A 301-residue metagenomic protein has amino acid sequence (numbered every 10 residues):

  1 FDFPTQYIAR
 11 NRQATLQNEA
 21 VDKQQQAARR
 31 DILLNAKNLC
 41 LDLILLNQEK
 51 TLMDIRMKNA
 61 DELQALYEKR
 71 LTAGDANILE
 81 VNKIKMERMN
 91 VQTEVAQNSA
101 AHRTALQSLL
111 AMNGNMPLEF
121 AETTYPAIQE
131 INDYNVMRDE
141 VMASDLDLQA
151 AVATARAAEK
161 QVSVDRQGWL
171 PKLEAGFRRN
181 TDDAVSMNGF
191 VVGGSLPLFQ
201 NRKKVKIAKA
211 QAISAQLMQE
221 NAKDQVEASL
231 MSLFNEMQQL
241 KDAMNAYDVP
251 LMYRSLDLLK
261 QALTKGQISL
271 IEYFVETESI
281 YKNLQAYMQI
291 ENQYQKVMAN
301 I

Functional and structural regions predicted by a protein language model:
F1-Q13, K23-R30, L34, Q48 (+5 more regions): A glycine-/polar-enriched beta->alpha junction
N11, T15, I78-M89, K209 (+1 more regions): Short, charged, amphipathic alpha-helical segments
A14, N18-V21, Q25-A28, L39 (+17 more regions): Amphipathic alpha-helical coiled-coil segments
K23, D31-A143, E236-L240, I280: Periplasmic alpha-helical coiled-coil/stalk elements that build and connect Gram-negative outer-membrane
N90-N115, Y253-I301: Short segments within alpha-helical structural elements
L170-T181: Transmembrane beta-strand segments that form the barrel wall of outer-membrane beta-barrel proteins
A184-N188: Residues that define the transmembrane beta-barrel architecture of outer-membrane proteins
L233-Q267: C-terminal hydrophobic structural anchor segments that stabilize assembly/packing rather than catalytic chemistry
